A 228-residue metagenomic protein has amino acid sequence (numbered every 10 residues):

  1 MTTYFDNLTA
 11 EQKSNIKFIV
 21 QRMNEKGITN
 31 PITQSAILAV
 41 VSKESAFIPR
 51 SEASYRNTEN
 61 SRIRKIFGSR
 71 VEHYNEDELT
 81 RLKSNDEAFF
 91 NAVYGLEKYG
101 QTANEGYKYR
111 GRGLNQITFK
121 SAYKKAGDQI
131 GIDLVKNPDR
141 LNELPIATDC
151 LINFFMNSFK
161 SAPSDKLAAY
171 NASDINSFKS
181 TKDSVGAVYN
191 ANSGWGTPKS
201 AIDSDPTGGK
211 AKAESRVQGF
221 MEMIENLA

Functional and structural regions predicted by a protein language model:
T2-F18, S42-N157: Peptidoglycan-targeting cell-wall enzymes and recognition modules
V20-P31: Helix-loop segments that flank and shape redox-cofactor active sites
T29-T33, Y107-R110, F178-T181: Extracellular/periplasmic catalytic domains that process cell-envelope and extracellular macromolecules
P31-A46: Active-site-adjacent structural elements in enzyme catalytic domains
V41-S45, F119, D165-D205: Acidic helix/loop microenvironments that form the catalytic cleft of cell-wall polysaccharide enzymes
Y123-N142, K160-S173, K179, P198-A201: Substrate-binding clefts and substrate-entry loops adjacent to catalytic sites of polymer-processing enzymes acting on
V188-A228: Low-complexity, Gly/Ser/Thr/Pro-rich intrinsically disordered linker/tail segments
